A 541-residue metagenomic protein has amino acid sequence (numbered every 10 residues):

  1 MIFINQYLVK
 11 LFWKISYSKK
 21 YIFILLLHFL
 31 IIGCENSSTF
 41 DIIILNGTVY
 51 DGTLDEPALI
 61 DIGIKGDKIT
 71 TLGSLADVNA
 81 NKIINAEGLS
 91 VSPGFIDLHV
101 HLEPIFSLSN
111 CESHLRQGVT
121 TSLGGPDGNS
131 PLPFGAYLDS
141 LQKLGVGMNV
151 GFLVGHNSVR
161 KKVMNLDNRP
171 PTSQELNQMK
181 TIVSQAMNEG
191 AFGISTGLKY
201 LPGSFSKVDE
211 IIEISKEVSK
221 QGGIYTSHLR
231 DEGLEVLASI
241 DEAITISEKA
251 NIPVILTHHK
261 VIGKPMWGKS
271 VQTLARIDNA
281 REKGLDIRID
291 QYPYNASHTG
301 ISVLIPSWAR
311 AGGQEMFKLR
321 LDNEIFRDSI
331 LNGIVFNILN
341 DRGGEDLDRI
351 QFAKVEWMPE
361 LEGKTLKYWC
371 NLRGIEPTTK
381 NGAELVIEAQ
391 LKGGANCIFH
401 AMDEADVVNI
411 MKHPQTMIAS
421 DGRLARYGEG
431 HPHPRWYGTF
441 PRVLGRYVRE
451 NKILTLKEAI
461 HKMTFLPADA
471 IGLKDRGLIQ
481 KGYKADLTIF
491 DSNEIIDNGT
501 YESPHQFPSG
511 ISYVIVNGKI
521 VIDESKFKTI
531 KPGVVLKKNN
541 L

Functional and structural regions predicted by a protein language model:
M1-S18: N-terminal secretory signal peptides that target proteins for export/translocation
I22-I32: Bacterial N-terminal signal peptides
N36-I44, V49-G94: Histidine-rich, glycine-flanked metal-binding segment
G47, N409-Q415, S420-D421, T488-V534: C-terminal cap of metal-dependent C-N hydrolases
V49-D61, G394-V407, N451-I460, A468-H505: Acidic, glycine-enriched loop/beta-strand segments at the rims of small-molecule binding/catalytic pockets
A86-V91, F95, V100-L102, F106-T196 (+3 more regions): Divalent-metal coordination cores built from histidine and acidic residues
L153-V154, K162-S173, M179-L201, T245-E248 (+2 more regions): Active-site neighborhoods of metal-dependent hydrolases
Q185-A243: Divalent metal-binding pocket/active-site signature
